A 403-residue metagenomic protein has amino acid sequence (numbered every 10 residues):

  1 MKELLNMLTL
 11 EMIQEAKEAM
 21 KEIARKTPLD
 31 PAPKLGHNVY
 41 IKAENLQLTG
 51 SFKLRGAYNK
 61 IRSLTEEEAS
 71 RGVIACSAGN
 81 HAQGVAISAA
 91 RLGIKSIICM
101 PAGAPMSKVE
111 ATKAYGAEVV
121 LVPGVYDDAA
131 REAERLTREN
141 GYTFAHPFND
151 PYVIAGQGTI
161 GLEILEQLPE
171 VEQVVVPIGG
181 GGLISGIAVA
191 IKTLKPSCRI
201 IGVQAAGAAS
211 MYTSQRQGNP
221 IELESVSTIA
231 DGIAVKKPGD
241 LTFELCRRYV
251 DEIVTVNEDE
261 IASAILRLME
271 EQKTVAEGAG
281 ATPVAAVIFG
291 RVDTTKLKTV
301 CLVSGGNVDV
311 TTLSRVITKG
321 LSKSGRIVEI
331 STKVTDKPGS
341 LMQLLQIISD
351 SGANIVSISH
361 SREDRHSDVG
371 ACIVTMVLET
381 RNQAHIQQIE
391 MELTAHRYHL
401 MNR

Functional and structural regions predicted by a protein language model:
M1-R403: PLP-dependent amino-acid enzyme catalytic core
